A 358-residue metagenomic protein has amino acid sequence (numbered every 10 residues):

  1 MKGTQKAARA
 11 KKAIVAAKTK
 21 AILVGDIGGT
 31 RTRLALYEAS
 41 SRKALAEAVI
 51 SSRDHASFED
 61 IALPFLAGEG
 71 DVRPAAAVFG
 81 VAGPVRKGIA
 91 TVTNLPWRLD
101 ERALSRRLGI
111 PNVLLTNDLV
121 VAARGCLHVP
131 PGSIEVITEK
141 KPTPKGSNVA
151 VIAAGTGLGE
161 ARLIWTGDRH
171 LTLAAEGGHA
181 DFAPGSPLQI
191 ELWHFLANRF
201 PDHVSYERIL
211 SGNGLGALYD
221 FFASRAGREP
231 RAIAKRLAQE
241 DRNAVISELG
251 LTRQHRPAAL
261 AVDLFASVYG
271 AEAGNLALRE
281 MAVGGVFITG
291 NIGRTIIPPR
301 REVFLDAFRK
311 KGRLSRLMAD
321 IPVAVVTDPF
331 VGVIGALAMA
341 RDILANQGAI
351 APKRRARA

Functional and structural regions predicted by a protein language model:
K2-R73, H194-A358: ATP-binding/phosphotransfer module of carbohydrate and carboxylate kinases, centering on a glycine-rich
G3-A17, A62, L115-V149: Conserved phosphate-binding catalytic cores of ATP/NTP-utilizing and phosphoryl-transfer enzymes
G29-R31, L119-V121, T156-L158: Conserved A3 ("GATE") glycine/threonine-rich loop of ANL adenylate-forming enzymes
T32, P84-R86, G157-A161, A217 (+1 more regions): Short, acidic Gly/Pro/Ser/Thr-rich loop/turn segments
I50, N94-P96, L114-V121, K140-P144 (+2 more regions): Active-site nucleophile and cofactor-binding loops and adjacent substrate-binding regions of central metabolic enzymes
E69-L115, V120-S133, G293-I297: Short beta-strand-loop/turn "lid" adjacent to the catalytic site in phosphate-handling enzymes
V78-A82, T116, V149-G157, A161 (+1 more regions): Short beta-strand segments
V136-T138, P144-E207, I297-P298, F304-M318: Glycine-rich phosphate-binding loop of actin/hexokinase-like ATP-binding domains
